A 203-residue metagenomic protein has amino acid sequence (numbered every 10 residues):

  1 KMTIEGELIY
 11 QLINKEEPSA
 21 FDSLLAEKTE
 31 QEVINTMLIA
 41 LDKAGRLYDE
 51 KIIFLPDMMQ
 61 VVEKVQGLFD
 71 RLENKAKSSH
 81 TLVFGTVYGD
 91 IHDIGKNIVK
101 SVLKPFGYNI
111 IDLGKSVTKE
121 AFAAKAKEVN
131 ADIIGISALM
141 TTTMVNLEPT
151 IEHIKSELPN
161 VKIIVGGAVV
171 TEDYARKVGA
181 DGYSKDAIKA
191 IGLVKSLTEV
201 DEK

Functional and structural regions predicted by a protein language model:
K1-K75: Long amphipathic alpha-helical segments
K1-L12, K185, L193-K203: N-terminal charge/polar-biased segments
E50, Y88-G89: A short glycine/serine-rich beta->alpha loop
A76-S78, E157: Short, flexible hinge/linker loops that cap or flank conserved catalytic cores
H80-L82: Conserved hydrophobic helix-helix packing surfaces used for dimerization/oligomerization
G85-V87, G166: Short hydrophobic segments within beta-strands
K96-F106, I111-D181, D186-K195, E199-V200: Cofactor-cradling patches in redox/metallo enzymes
